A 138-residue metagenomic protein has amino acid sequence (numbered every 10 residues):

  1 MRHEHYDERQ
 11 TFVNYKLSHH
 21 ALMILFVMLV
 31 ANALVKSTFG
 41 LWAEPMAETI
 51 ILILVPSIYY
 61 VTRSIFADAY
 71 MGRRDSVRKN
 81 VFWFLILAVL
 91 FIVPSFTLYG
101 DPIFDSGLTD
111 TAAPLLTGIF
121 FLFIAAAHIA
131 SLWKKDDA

Functional and structural regions predicted by a protein language model:
M1-F39: N-terminal signal-anchor transmembrane alpha-helix
V27-A31, I58, A126: Hydrophobic residues within the alpha-helical transmembrane core of Major Facilitator Superfamily
L29-N32, A88-I103: Hydrophobic alpha-helical transmembrane segments in multi-pass integral membrane proteins
S37-W42, L98-L108: Membrane-interface helix termini and inter-helical loops of multi-pass transporters
A47-S64, L87: Generic alpha-helical transmembrane segments
S57-M71, A127-H128: Canonical alpha-helical transmembrane segments
K79-F91: Small-residue-rich segments of transmembrane alpha-helices in multi-pass membrane proteins, especially helix faces
W133-A138: Short, charged juxtamembrane terminal tails flanking transmembrane helices
